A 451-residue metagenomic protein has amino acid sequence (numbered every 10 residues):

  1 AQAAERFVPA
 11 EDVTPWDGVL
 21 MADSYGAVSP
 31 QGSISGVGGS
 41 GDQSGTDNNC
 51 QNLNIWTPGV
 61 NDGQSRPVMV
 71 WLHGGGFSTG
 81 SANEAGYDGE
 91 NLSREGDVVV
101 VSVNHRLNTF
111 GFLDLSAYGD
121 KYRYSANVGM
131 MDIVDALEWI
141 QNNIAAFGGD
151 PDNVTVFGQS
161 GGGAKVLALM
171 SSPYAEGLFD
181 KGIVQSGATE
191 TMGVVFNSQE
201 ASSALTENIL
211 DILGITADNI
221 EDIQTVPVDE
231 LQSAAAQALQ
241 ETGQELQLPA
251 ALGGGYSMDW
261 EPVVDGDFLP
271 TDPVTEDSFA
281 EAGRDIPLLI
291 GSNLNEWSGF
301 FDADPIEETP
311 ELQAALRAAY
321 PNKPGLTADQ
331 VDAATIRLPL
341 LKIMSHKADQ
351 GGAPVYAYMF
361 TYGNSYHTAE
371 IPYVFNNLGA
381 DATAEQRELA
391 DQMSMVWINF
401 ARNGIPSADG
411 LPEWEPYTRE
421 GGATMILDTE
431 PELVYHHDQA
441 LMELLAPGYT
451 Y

Functional and structural regions predicted by a protein language model:
A1-A126, L294, A380-V396, N403-E413 (+2 more regions): Non-catalytic accessory segments of hydrolases
C50, R123-A146, E200-E207: Alpha/beta-hydrolase active-site loop
G74, V128-D132, S160-G163: Active-site loop->helix "elbow" adjoining a glycine-rich segment at hydrolase catalytic centers
F147-Q159: Alpha/beta-hydrolase fold nucleophile elbow
V156, I183-Q185, G291: A short, hydrophobic beta-strand element of the alpha/beta-hydrolase
G163-A175: Short glycine-enriched nucleophile-adjacent loop and the immediately C-terminal alpha-helix near the catalytic center
E176-T189: A conserved short beta-strand
T189-G193, T225-R387, V396, N403: Substrate-gating cap/lid region and adjacent catalytic-acid/histidine neighborhood within extracellular/lumenal
